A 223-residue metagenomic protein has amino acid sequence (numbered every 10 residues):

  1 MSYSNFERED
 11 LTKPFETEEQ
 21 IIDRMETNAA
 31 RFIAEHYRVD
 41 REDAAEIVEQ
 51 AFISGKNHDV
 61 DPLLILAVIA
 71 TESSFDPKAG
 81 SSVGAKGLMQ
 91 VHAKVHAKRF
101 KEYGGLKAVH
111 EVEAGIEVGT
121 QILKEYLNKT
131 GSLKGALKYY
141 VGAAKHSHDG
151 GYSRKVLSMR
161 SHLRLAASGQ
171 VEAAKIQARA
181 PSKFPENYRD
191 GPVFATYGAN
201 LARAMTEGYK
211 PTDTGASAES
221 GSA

Functional and structural regions predicted by a protein language model:
M1-E19, D23, G208-G215, S220-A223: N-terminal, intrinsically disordered low-complexity tails/presequences enriched in Lys/Ser/Pro and small residues
D10-F184: Catalytic glycan-binding domains that act on GlcNAc-containing polysaccharides
V171-A223: Low-complexity, Gly/Ser/Thr/Pro-rich intrinsically disordered linker/tail segments
